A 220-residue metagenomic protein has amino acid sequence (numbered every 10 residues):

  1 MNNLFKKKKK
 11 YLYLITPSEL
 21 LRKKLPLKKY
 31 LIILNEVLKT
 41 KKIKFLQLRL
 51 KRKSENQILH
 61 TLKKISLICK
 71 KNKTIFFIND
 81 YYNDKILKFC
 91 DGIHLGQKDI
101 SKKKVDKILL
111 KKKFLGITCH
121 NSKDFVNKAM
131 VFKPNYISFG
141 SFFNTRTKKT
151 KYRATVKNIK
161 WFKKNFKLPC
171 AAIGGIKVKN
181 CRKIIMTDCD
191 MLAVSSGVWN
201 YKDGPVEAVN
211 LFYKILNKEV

Functional and structural regions predicted by a protein language model:
M1-K102, K107-N135, K151, K157 (+4 more regions): Conserved N-terminal beta1-alpha1 strand-loop-helix module at the mouth
F139, N144-Y152: Phosphate-binding beta-alpha-beta segment of Rossmann-like dinucleotide-binding domains, i.e., the NAD(P)
